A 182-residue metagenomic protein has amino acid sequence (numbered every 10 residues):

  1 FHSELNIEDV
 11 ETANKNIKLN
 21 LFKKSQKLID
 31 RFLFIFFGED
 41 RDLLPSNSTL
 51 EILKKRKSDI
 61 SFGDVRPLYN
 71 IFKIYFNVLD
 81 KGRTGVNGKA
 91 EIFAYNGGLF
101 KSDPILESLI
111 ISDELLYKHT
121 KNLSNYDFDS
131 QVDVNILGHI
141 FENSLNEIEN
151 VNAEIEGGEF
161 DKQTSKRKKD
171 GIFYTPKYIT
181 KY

Functional and structural regions predicted by a protein language model:
F1-Y182: Preference for the N-terminal adenyl/adenosyl cofactor-binding alpha/beta module
